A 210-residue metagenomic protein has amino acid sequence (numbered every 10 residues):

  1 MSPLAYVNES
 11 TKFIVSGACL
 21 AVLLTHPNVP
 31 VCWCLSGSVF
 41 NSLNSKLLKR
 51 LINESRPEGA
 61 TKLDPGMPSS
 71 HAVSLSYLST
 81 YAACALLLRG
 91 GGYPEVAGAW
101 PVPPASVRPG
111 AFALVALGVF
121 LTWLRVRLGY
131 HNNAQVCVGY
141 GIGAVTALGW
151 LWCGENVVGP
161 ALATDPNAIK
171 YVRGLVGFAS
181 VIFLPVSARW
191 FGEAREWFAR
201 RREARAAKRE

Functional and structural regions predicted by a protein language model:
M1-L63, M67, T80-E210: Terminal transmembrane helix and immediately flanking juxtamembrane interfaces of multi-pass membrane proteins
S70: Active-site histidine-anchored catalytic micro-motif
S74: Short HxH-centered metal-ligating active-site micro-motif
Y77: Short, small-residue alpha-helix embedded
